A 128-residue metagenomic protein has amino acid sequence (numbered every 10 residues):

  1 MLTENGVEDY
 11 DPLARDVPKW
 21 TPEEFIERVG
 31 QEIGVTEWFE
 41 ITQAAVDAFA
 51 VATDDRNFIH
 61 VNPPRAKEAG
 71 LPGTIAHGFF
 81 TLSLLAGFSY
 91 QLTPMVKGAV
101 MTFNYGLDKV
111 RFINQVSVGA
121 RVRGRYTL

Functional and structural regions predicted by a protein language model:
L2-A76, Y90: Catalytic strand-loop segment that frames the active site of acyl-thioester-processing enzymes
G70-G73, S83-L128: Hydrophobic beta-strand-centered segment that forms part of the acyl-chain substrate-binding groove
